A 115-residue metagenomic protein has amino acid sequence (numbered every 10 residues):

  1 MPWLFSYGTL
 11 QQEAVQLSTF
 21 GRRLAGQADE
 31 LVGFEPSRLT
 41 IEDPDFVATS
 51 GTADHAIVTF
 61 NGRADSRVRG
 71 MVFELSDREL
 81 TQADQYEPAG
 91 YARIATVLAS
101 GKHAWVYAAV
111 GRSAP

Functional and structural regions predicted by a protein language model:
M1-P115: Glycine-aromatic micro-motifs
